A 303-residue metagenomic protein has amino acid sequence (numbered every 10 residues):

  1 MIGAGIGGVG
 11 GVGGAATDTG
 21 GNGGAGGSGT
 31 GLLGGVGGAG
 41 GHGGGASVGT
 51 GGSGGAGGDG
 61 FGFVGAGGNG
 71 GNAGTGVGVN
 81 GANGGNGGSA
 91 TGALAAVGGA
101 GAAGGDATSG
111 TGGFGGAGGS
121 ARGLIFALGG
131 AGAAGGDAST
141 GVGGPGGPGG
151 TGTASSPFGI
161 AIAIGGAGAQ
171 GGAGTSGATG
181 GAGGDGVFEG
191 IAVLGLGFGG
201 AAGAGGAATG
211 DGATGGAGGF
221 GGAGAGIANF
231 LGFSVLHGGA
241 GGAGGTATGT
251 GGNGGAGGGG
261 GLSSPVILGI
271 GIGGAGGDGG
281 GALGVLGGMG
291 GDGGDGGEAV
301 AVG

Functional and structural regions predicted by a protein language model:
M1-G303: Glycine-centric low-complexity repeats
